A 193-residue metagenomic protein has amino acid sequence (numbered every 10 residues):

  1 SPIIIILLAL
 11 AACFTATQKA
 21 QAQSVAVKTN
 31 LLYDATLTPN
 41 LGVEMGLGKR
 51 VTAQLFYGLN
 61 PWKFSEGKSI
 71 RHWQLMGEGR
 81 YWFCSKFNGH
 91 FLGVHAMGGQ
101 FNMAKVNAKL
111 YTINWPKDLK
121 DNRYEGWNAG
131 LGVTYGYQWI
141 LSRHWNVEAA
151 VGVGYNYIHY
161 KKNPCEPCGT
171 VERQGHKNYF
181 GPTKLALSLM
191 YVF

Functional and structural regions predicted by a protein language model:
S1-V25, L189, F193: Bacterial Sec-dependent N-terminal signal peptides
V25-V27, L37-L41, W73-G77, A129-V133 (+2 more regions): Hydrophobic, lipid-facing positions within transmembrane beta-strands of outer-membrane proteins
L31-Y33, Y57, V151: A mature extracytoplasmic/lumenal domain signature
L32, K68, Y124-G126, N178-P182: Aromatic-acidic/polar surface patches that form glycan- and anion
L32-T52: N-terminal targeting signals for Sec/Tat export/insertion, comprising classic cleavable signal peptides
L41, K105-A108, Y160-P164: Short aromatic-enriched loop/helix-cap "lid" or pocket-rim segments at secondary-structure transitions that line
M45-A149, S188-Y191: Gram-negative (and chloroplast) outer-membrane scaffold detector with strong preference for beta-barrel transmembrane
S142-F193: Predominantly the C-terminal beta-signal and adjacent terminal strand-loop region of outer-membrane beta-barrel
